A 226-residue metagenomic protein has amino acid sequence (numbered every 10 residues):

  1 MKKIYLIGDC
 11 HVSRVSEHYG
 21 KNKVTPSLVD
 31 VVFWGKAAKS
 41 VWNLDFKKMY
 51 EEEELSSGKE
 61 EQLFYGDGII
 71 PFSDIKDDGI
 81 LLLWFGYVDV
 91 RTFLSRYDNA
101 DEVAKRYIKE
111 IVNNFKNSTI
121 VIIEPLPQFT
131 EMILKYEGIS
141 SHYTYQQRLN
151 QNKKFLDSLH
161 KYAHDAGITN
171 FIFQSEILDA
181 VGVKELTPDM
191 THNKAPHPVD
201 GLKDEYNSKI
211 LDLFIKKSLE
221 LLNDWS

Functional and structural regions predicted by a protein language model:
M1-E53, S73-D74, L81: Serine-esterase "nucleophile elbow" of acetyl-processing enzymes
K2-Y5, V29, D78-L82, S118-I123 (+1 more regions): Hydrophobic beta-strand segments of well-ordered beta-sheets in folded domains
M49-D74, R106: A Trp-anchored, charged/polar loop motif used as the substrate-binding/catalytic surface of acyl/ester-handling
E54-Q62, V88-K105, I139-N150: Surface-exposed cleft-lining segments at the edges of enzyme active sites
G66-E102, L126-K135: Oxyanion-hole/transition-state-stabilizing segment in secreted/luminal serine hydrolases and related acyltransferases
W84-V90, V112-N150, S175-V181: Active-site segments of SGNH/GDSL-like serine hydrolases that catalyze O-acetyl group transfer/hydrolysis on lipids
M132-S175, A195-S208: Substrate-gating cap/lid alpha-helix
K184-S226: Conserved catalytic region of serine esterases and O-acyltransferases that act on ester linkages in lipids
